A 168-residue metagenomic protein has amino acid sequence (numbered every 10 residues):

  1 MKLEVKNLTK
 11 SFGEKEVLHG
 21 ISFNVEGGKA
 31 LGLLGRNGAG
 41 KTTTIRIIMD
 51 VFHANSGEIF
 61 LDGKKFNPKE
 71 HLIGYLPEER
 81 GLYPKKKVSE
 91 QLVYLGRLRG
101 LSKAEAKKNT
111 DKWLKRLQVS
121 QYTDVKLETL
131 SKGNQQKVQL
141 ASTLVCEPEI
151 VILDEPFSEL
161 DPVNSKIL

Functional and structural regions predicted by a protein language model:
G57-H71: Conserved ABC transporter NBD signature motif
V93, R97, E105-Y122: Conserved ABC ATPase "signature" region
K126-L130: Conserved ABC ATPase signature
L140: Hydrophobic anchor residue at the start of the ABC signature
E147: Conserved catalytic motifs of ABC-family nucleotide-binding domains
V151-E155: Catalytic Walker B motif of ABC-type/P-loop ATPase nucleotide-binding domains
